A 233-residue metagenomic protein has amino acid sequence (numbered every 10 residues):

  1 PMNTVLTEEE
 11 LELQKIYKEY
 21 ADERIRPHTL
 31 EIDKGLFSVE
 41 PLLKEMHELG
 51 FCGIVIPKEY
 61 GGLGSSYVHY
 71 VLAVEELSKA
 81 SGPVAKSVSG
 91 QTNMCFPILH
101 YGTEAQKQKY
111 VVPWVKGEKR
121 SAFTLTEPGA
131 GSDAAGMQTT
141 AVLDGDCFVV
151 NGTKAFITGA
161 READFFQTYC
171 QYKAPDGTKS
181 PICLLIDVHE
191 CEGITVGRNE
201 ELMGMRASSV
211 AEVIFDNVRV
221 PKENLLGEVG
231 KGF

Functional and structural regions predicted by a protein language model:
P1-V88, A105-K116: Amphipathic, small/basic residue-rich leader segments at the start of a protein or domain
G50, V74-S78, L185-C191, D216-V220: Short Ser/Thr-interspersed hydrophobic loop/turn segments at strand-loop and sheet-helix junctions that line or gate
H69, H189-G197, S209-F233: A glycine-rich, basic-preceded beta-loop-alpha segment at the flavin cofactor/substrate interface of flavin-utilizing
G82-A105, G131-A134: N-terminal glycine-rich flavin-associated loop
V88, W114, G129-S132, F156-G159 (+3 more regions): Short Gly/Pro-enriched turn/cap motifs at secondary-structure boundaries
G117-L125: A short, Trp-centered hydrophobic/proline-enriched beta-strand micro-motif
T139-V142: A structural signal for short hydrophobic beta-strand segments in well-ordered beta-sheet cores
C147, N151-R198: A short core secondary-structure module
